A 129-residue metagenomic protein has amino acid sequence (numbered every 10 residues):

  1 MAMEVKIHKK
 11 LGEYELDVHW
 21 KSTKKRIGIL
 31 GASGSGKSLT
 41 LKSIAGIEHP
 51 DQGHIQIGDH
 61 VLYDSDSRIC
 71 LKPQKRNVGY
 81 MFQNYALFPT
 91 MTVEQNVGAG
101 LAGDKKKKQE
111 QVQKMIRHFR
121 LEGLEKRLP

Functional and structural regions predicted by a protein language model:
A32-G36: Walker A (P-loop) phosphate-binding loop of ABC-type ATPase nucleotide-binding domains
S38-L39, Y80: Conserved Walker
A45: Helix-to-loop junction immediately C-terminal to a conserved catalytic motif
D51-Y63: ABC nucleotide-binding domain "signature motif"
H60-S65, K107-K126: Conserved ABC ATPase "signature" region
L62-G79: ABC ATPase NBD coupling module
M91-G100, L128: Short coil-to-helix segment of the ABC ATPase nucleotide-binding domain corresponding to the Q-loop/switch region
